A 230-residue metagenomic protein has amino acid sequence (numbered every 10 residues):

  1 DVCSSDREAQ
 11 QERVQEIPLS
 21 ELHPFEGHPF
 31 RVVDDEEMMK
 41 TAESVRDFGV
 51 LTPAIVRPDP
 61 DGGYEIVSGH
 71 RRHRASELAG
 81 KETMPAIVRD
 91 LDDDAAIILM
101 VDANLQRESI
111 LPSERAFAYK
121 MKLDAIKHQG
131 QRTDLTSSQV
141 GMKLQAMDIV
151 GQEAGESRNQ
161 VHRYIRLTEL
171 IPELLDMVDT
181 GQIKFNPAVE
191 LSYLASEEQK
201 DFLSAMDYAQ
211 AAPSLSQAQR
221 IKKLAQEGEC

Functional and structural regions predicted by a protein language model:
D1, S5-R89, A95-S109: Short, charged/polar connector segments at secondary-structure boundaries
C3, S44, M100, N104 (+4 more regions): Residues that form generic nucleotide/phosphate-binding pockets
F30, R74-E169, D176-D179, N186 (+1 more regions): Amphipathic, charge-rich alpha-helical segments that serve as recognition/docking helices
M39-A42, K120, K200: Amphipathic, non-transmembrane alpha-helical secondary structure
V67-S68, K143, T180, Q217: Residues at the start of alpha-helices and the adjacent loop-to-helix junctions
R166-P172, Q182-C230: EF-Ts-like protein-protein interaction surfaces
